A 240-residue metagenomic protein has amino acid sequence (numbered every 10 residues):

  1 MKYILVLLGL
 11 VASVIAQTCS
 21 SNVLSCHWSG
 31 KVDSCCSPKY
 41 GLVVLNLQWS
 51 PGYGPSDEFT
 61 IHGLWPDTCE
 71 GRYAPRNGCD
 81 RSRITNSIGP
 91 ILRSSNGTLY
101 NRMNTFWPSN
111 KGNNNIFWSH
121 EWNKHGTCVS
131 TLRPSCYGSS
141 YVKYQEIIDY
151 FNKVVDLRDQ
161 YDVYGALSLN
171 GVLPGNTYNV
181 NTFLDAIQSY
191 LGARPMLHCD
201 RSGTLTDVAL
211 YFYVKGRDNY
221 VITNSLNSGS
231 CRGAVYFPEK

Functional and structural regions predicted by a protein language model:
M1-T18: Fungal secretory targeting signals
K2, G9, S56, I222-N224: Exposed boundary/loop context
Y3-L8, Y40-L45, S189, V208: Intrinsic-disorder/low-complexity peptide segments enriched for small residues
L5-L8, S37, N114, S202: A generic structural signal for short, solvent-exposed coil/turn residues that cap or connect secondary-structure
A16, V23, V32-D33, S119 (+2 more regions): Disulfide-stabilized extracellular ectodomain repeats and their linkers
C19-T105: Betabetaalpha-Me/HNH-type nuclease active-site subdomain
N104-K240: C-terminal, well-folded lobe of enzymatic/effector domains
